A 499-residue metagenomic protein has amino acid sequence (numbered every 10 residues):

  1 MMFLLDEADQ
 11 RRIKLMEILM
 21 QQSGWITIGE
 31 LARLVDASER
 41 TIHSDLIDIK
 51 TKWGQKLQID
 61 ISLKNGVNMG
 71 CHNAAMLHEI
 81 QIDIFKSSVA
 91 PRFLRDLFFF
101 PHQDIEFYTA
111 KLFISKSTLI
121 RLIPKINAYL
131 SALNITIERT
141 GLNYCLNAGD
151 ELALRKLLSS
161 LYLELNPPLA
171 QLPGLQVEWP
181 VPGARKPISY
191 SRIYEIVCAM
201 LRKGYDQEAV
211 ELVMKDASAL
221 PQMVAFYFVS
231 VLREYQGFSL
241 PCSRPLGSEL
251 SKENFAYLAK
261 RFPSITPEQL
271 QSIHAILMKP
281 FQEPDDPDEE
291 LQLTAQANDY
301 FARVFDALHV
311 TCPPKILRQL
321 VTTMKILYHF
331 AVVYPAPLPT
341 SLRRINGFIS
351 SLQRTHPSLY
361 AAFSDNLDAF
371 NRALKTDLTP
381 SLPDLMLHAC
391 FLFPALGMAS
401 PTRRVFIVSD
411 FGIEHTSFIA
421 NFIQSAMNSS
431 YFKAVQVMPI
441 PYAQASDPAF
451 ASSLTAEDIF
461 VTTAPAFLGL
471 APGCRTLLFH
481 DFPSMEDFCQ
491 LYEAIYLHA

Functional and structural regions predicted by a protein language model:
M2-A499: A cross-family "folded-core" feature that marks the main globular domain of proteins
